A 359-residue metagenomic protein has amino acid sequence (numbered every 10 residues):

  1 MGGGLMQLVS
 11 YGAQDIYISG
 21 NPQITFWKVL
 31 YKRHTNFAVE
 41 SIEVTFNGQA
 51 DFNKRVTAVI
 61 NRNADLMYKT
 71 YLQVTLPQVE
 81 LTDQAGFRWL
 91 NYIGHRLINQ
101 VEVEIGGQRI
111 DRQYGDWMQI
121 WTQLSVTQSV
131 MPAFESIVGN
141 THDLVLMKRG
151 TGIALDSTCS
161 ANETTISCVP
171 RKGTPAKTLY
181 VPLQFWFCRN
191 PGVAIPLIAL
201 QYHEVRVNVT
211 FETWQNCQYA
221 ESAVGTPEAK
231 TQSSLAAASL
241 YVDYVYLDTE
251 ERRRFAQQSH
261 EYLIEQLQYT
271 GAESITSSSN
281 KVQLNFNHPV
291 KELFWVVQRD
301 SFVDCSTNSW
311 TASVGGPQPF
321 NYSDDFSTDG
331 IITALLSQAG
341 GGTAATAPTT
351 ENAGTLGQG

Functional and structural regions predicted by a protein language model:
M1-G359: Short, low-complexity Pro/Thr/Gly
